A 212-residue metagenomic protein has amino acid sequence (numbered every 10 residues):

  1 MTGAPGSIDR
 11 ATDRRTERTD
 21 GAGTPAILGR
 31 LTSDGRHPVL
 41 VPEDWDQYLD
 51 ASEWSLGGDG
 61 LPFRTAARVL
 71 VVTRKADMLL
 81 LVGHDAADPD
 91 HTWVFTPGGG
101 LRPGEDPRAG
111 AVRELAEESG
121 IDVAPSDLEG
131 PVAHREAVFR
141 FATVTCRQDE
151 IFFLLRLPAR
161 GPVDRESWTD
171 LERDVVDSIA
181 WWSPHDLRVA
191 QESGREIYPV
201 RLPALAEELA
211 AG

Functional and structural regions predicted by a protein language model:
T2, G23-R74: Acidic, metal-coordinating catalytic segment for phosphate/diphosphate chemistry, firing primarily on the Nudix
T2-G3, I27, R160-G212: Nudix hydrolase/Nudix homology domain
D50-D59, F139-T143, S167-T169: Short, P/G- and charge-enriched loop/turn segments at secondary-structure junctions
D59-F63, D90-W93, T143-D149, L171-V176: A generic structural micro-feature
V71, L154-R156, A180-S183: Short, well-ordered beta-strand micro-motif
D77-E118, D122: Conserved Nudix-box catalytic region and its N-terminal flanking loop in Nudix hydrolases and closely related
I121-P162: Active-site segment of metal-dependent pyrophosphate-handling enzymes, primarily the Nudix hydrolase catalytic core
